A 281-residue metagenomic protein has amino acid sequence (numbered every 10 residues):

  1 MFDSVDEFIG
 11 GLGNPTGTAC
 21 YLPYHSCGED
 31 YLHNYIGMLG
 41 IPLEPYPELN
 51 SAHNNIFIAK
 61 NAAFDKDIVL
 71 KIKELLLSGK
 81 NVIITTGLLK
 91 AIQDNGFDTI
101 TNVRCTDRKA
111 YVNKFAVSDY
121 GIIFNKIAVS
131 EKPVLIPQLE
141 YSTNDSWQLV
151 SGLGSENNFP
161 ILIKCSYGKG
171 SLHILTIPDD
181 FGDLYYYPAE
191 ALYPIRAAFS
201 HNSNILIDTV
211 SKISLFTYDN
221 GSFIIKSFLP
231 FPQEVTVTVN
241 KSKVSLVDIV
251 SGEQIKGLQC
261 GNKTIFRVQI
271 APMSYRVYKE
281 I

Functional and structural regions predicted by a protein language model:
M1-P42, I174-T176, G182-Y185: Hydrophobic targeting/anchoring helices
V5-G17, P47-L49, I163-K164, S214-F216: Short boundary motifs at domain starts and secondary-structure transition points
G17, H53-N54, N81: Short, surface-exposed connector motifs at secondary-structure boundaries
Y21, H53, Y275-Y278: Aromatic side chains
H33-N54, K60-A63: A short, well-structured beta->alpha microelement
K60-I281: A conserved amphipathic helix/loop scaffold that creates a polar/acidic microenvironment used either to coordinate
